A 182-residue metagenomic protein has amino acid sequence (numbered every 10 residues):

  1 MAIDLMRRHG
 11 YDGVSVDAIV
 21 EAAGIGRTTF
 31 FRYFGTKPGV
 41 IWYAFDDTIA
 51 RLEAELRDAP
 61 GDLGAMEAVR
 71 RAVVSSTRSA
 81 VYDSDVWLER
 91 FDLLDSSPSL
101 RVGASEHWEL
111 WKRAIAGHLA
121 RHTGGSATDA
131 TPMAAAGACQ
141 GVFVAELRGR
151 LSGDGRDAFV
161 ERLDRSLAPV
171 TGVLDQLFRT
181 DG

Functional and structural regions predicted by a protein language model:
I3, D12-G13, E21-G24, Y33-R70 (+1 more regions): An amphipathic alpha-helix adjacent to DNA-recognition modules
D17, T28: Residues within helix-turn-helix
T48, V73, H107-W111, I115 (+1 more regions): Hydrophobic/aromatic residues within well-ordered alpha-helical segments
Y82, S97, E109-A136: Hydrophobic alpha-helical bundle segments that form small-molecule/ligand-binding pockets
W87: Residues that scaffold, gate, or flank divalent-cation-dependent active/transport sites
A104: Small/polar (Gly/Ser/Thr/Ala-rich) solvent-exposed segments that form structured loops/beta-strands/short helices used
G117, G155-G182: C-terminal peripheral helix-coil segments that are non-catalytic and often amphipathic
H122-A168: Hydrophobic/aromatic-rich alpha-helical bundle segments in the mid-to-C-terminal region
